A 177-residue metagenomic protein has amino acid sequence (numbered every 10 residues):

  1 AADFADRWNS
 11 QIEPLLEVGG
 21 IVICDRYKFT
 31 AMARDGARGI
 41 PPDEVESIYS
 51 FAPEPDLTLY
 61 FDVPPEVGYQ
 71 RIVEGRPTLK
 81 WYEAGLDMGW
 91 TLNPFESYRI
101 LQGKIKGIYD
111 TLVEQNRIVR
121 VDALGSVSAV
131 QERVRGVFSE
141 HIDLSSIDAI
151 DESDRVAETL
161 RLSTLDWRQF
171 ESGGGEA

Functional and structural regions predicted by a protein language model:
A1-P53, R133: ATP-dependent small-molecule kinase phosphotransfer cores that center on conserved nucleotide phosphate-binding segments
A2, R26, F61-D62, R71 (+1 more regions): Conserved catalytic core of Hanks-type protein kinase domains
D3, Y27, V63-P64, G125-A129: Short beta->alpha linker loops
R7-W8, V67-G68, V130: Short phosphate-engaging motifs
G19-G20, P55, Q115-I118: A generic structural signal for alpha->beta connector loops
I23, L57-L59, V119-V121: Hydrophobic/aromatic beta-strand patches that form the interior of the parallel beta-sheet core in alpha/beta enzyme
A31-I105: A glycine- and Lys/Arg-enriched "phosphate-lid" helix/loop adjacent to the NTP-binding pocket of small-molecule kinases
V73-A177: NTP-dependent small-molecule kinase module
